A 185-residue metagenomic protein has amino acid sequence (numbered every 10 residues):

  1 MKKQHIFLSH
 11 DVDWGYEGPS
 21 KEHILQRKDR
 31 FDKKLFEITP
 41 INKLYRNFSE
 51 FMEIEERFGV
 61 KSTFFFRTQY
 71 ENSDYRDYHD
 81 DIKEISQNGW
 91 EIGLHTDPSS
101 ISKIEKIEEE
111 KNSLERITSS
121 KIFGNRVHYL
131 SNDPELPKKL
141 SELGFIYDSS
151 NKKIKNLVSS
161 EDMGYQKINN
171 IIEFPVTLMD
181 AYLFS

Functional and structural regions predicted by a protein language model:
M1-E84, N88: Active-site beta->alpha N-cap acidic-glycine motif
F7, E115-S185: Active-site-adjacent pocket scaffolds in enzyme catalytic domains
P19-K21, K103, L183: Short, function-defining helix-loop hinge/capping sites that tune catalysis or transport
T39-R46, F65-Y78, P98-I107, R126-E135 (+1 more regions): Acidic-and-aromatic substrate-binding clefts and catalytic sites of carbohydrate-active enzymes
I85-I92, R116-I122: Structural recognition of alpha->loop->beta junctions
I92-P98: Histidine-centered catalytic micro-motifs
K106-L114: An active-site-proximal "capping" alpha-helix that borders the catalytic cofactor pocket
